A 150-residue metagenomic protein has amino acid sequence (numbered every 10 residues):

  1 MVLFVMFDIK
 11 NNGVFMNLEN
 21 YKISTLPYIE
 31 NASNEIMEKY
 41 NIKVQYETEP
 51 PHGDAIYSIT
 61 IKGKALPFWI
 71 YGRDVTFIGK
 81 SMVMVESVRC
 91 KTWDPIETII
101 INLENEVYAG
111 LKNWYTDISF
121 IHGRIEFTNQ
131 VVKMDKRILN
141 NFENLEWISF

Functional and structural regions predicted by a protein language model:
F7-P67, W147: Terminal domain-start segments
K22-N34, F68-K80, L111-R124: Repeated scaffold domains used in trafficking and secretory/extracellular systems, primarily beta-propellers
N34-E49, S81-S87, G123-K133: Short beta-strand elements that form the blades of beta-propeller/WD-repeat-like and other beta-sheet-rich scaffold
P51-Y57, K91-I99, M134-E143: Structural motif
K80-M82, P95-I96: Short, surface-exposed beta-edge/turn micro-motifs
L103-E104: Short loop/turn segments that connect beta-strands within beta-propeller blades
V107-L139: Short aromatic loop motif centered on NTY/YTY
